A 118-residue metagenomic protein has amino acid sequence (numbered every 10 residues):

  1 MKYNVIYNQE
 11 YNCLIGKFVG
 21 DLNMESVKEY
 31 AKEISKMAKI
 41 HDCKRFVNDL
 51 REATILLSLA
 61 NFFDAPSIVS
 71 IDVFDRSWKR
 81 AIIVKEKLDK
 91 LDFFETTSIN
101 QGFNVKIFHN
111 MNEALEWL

Functional and structural regions predicted by a protein language model:
M1-L118: Amphipathic, Lys/Arg-enriched alpha-helical "gate/interface" segment within cytosolic domains that mediates
